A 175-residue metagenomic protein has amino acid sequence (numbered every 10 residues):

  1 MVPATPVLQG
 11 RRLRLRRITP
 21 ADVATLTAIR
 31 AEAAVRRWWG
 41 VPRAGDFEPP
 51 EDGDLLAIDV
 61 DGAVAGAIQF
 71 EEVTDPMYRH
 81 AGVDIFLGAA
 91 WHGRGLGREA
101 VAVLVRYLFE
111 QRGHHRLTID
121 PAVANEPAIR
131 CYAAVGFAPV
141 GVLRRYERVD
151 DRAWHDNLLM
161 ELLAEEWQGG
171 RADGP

Functional and structural regions predicted by a protein language model:
M1-E48, E165-P175: A short, well-structured alpha-helix characteristic of acyl/acetyltransferase catalytic modules
I18, L87, P121: Hydrophobic adenine-recognition pocket in adenosine-nucleotide-binding enzymes
R37-H92, Y107, L163-W167, G174-P175: Acetyl-CoA-dependent GNAT
A63-G66, P127, W154: Glycine-rich acetyl-CoA-binding "A-motif" of GNAT/NAT acetyltransferases
W91, G95-L104: Conserved acetyl-CoA pyrophosphate-binding loop and the N-cap/start of the following alpha-helix in GNAT-like
R98, V123-G141: Conserved active-site alpha-helix within GNAT-family acetyltransferase domains
E110-D120: Conserved GNAT acetyl-CoA-binding A-motif
T118-P121, A138-H155: Conserved catalytic-core motifs of GNAT/GCN5-like acyltransferases
